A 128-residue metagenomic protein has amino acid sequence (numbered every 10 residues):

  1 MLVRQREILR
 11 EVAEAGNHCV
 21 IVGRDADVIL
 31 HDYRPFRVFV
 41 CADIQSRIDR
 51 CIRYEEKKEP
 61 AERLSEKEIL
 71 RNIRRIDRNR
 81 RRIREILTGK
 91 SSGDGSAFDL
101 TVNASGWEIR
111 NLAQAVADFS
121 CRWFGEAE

Functional and structural regions predicted by a protein language model:
M1-H18: ATP-dependent small-molecule kinase phosphotransfer cores that center on conserved nucleotide phosphate-binding segments
R6, I109-A117: Short, amphipathic alpha-helical "lid/cap" segments that border enzyme active or binding sites
G23: Divalent-cation
A26-D27, C41-R47, W107-E108: Conserved nucleotide-binding/hydrolysis micro-motifs of P-loop NTPases
D32-Y54, E62-I76: Conserved phosphate-donor/acceptor-positioning beta-strand/loop module used by diverse small-molecule
P60-R110: Small-molecule kinase domains that catalyze NTP-dependent phosphoryl transfer to phosphate-bearing small molecules
W123-E128: C-terminal helical "lid" subdomain and adjoining coupling/linker elements of P-loop NTPases
